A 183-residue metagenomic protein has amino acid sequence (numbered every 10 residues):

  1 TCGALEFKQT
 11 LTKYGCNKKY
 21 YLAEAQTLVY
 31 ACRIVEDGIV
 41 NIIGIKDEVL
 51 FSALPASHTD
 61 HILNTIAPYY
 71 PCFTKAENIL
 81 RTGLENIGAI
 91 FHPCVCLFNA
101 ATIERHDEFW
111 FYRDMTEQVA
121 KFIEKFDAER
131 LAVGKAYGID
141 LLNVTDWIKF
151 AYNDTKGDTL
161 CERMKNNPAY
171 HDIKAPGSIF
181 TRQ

Functional and structural regions predicted by a protein language model:
T1-E36: Rossmann-like NAD(P)(H) cofactor-binding subdomain of soluble oxidoreductases
C2, C16, C32, C72 (+3 more regions): Generic recognition of cysteine residues
T12, C16, A67-C72, A128 (+1 more regions): Generic secondary-structure signature for well-ordered alpha-helical cores
K19, C72-N78, G138-D146: Short, surface-exposed acidic
L28-F126: Substrate/ligand-engaging "lid" and interaction regions
N99-F111, C161-Q183: A hydrophobic C-terminal alpha-helical subdomain
V119, K125-A169: Small-residue-rich helix-loop
